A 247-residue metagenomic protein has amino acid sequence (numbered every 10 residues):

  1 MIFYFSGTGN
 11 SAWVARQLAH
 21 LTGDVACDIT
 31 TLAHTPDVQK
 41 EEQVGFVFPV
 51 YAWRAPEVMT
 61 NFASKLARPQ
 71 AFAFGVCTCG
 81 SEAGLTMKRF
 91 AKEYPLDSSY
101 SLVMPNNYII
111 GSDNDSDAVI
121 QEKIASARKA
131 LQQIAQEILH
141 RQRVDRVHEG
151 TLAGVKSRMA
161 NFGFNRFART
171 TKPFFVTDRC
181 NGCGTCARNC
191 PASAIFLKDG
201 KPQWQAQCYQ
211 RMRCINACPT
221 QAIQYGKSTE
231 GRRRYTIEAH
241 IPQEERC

Functional and structural regions predicted by a protein language model:
I2, S6-W13, Q17-F48, A52-F167 (+1 more regions): FMN-binding flavodoxin-like domain, especially the glycine-rich phosphate-binding loop
G75-V76, T171-K172, D199: A short, structure-level motif marking secondary-structure boundaries and short turns
D113-N114, R211, A239-Q243: Short low-complexity, flexible loop/linker segments enriched in glycine and/or proline with clustered acidic
G150-C183, A187-P191: A mid-sequence, solvent-exposed acidic-amphipathic segment
F175-V176, N181-Q203, Q207-Y209, R213-E230: Iron-sulfur cluster-binding cysteine motifs and their immediate structural context in ferredoxin-like electron-transfer
Q221-C247: Long, positively charged, glycine-interspersed low-complexity recognition regions
